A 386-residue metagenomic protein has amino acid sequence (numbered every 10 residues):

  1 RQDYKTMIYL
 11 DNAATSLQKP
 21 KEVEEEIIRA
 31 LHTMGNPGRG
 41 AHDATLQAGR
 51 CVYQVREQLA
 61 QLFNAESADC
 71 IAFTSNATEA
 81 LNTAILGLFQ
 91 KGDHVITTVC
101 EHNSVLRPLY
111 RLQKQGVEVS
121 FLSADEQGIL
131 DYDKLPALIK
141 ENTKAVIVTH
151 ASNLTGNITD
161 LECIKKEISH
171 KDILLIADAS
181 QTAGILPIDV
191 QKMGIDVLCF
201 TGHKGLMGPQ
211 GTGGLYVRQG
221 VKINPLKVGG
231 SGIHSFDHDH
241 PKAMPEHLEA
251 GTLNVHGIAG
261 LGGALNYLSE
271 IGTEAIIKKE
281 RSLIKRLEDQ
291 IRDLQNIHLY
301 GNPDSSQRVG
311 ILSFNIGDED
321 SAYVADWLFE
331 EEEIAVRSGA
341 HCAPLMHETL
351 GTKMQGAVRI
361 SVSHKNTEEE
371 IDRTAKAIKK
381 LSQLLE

Functional and structural regions predicted by a protein language model:
R1-E386: Pyridoxal 5′-phosphate
